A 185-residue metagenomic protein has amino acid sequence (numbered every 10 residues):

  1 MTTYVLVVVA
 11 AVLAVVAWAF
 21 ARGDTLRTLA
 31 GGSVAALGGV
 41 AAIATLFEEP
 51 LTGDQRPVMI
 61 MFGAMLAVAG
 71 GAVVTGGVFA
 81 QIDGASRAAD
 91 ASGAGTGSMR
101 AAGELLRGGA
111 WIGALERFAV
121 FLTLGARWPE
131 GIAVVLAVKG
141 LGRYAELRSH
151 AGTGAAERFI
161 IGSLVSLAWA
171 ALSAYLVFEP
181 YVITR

Functional and structural regions predicted by a protein language model:
T3-G23: N-terminal signal-anchor/start-transfer transmembrane helix
V7-V12, M59-F62, G131-G140: Hydrophobic core segments of alpha-helical transmembrane domains in multi-pass membrane proteins
F20-G95: Long, highly hydrophobic alpha-helical transmembrane signal-anchor segments
A64-G77, R143, S166-Y175: Transmembrane alpha-helical segments of multi-pass membrane transport proteins and ion-pumping complexes
A110-F121, V165-A171: Core segments of transmembrane alpha-helices that mediate helix-helix packing or line hydrophobic substrate/ligand
G113-R143: Alpha-helical transmembrane segments of helical membrane proteins, especially in multi-pass transport, channel
E146-A168: Interfacial loop-to-transmembrane junctions
S173-R185: Juxtamembrane boundary at the C-terminal end of a transmembrane helix
